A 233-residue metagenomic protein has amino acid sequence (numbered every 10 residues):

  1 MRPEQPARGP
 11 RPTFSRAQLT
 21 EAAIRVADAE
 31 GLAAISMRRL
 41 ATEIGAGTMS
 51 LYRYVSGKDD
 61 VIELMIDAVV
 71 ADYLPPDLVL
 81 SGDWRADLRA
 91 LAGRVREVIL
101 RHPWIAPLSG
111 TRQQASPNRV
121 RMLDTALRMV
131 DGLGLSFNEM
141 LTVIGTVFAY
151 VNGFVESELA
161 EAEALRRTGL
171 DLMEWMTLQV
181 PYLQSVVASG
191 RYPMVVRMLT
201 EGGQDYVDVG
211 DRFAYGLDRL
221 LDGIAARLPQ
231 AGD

Functional and structural regions predicted by a protein language model:
M1-F14, S81, G190-T200, G232-D233: N-terminal intrinsically disordered/low-complexity leader segments
M1-R39, E43, S56-E63: Basic, helix-initiating cap at the start of DNA-binding domains
Q18-R25, E30, D60-P76, A86-R94 (+1 more regions): Alpha-helical structural segments
A46-V55: Short hydrophobic/aromatic patch on the recognition helix
I66, R96-R121, T125, E156 (+2 more regions): Amphipathic alpha-helical segments used for helix-helix packing
P75-R121, F137-M140, I144-V147: Hydrophobic alpha-helical connector segments
M122-I144, F148-L178, G202, I224-R227: Hydrophobic alpha-helical bundle segments that form small-molecule/ligand-binding pockets
L170-D233: A structured, mid-to-C-terminal "fold-capping" secondary-structure block
